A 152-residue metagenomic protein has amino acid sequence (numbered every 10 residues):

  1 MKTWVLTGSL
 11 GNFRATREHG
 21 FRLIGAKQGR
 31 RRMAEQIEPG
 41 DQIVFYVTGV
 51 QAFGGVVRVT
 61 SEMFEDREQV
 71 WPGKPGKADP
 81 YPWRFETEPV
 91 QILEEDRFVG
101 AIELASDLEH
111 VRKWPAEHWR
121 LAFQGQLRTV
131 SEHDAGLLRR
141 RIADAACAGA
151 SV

Functional and structural regions predicted by a protein language model:
M1-G8, H19, G25-R30, R67-V152: Contiguous surface segments at macromolecular interaction interfaces
V5, V44-Y46, R58: Short, conserved beta-strand segments within well-ordered enzyme catalytic domains that often line or immediately flank
N12-R17: Short N-terminal binding/cap micro-motifs at the start of the first secondary-structure element
A34-V47: Short coil-to-beta transition motif at edge beta-strands of beta-rich domains
V50: Cationic-aromatic interfacial patches
F53-E62: Short beta-strand-centered aromatic/proline hotspots
